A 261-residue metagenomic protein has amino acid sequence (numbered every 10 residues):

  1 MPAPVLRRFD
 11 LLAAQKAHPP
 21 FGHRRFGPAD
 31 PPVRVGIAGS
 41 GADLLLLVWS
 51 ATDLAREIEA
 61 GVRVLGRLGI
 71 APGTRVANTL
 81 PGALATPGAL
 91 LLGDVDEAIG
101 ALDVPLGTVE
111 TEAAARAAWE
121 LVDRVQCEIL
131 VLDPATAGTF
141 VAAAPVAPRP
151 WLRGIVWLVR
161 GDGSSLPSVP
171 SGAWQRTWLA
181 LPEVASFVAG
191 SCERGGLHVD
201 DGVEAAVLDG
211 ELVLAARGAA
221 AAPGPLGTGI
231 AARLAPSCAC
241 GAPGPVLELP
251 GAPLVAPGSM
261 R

Functional and structural regions predicted by a protein language model:
M1-T74, A98, R124-Q126: Nucleotide 5′-phosphate-binding alpha/beta core
R8, L12, R75, I99-R261: Active-site glycine/GP-rich loop and adjacent strand/helix microenvironment that borders small-molecule binding pockets
V35, L44-L46, L91-G93, E97 (+3 more regions): Hydrophobic transmembrane signal anchors and adjacent membrane-proximal interface regions, especially in viral
L47-W49, P87-L91, A115, V141-A143: Short, conserved acidic/polar surface loops in the N-terminal third of protein domains
V48, N78-L80, P105-L106: Short, contiguous strand/loop micro-motifs
D53-A60, L84-G88, E110-A114: Short secondary-structure boundary/capping elements
L80-D96: Conserved coil-to-alpha-helix start sites within the AMP-binding
